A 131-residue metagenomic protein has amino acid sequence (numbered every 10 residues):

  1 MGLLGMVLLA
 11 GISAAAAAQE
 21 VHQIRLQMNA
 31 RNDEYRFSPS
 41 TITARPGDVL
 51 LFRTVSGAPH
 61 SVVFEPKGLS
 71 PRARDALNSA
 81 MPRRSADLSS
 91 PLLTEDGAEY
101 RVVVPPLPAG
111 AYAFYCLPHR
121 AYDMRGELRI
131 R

Functional and structural regions predicted by a protein language model:
G2-G11: Bacterial N-terminal signal peptides
A16-R131: Extracytoplasmic copper-binding redox domains, predominantly the cupredoxin/blue-copper superfamily
